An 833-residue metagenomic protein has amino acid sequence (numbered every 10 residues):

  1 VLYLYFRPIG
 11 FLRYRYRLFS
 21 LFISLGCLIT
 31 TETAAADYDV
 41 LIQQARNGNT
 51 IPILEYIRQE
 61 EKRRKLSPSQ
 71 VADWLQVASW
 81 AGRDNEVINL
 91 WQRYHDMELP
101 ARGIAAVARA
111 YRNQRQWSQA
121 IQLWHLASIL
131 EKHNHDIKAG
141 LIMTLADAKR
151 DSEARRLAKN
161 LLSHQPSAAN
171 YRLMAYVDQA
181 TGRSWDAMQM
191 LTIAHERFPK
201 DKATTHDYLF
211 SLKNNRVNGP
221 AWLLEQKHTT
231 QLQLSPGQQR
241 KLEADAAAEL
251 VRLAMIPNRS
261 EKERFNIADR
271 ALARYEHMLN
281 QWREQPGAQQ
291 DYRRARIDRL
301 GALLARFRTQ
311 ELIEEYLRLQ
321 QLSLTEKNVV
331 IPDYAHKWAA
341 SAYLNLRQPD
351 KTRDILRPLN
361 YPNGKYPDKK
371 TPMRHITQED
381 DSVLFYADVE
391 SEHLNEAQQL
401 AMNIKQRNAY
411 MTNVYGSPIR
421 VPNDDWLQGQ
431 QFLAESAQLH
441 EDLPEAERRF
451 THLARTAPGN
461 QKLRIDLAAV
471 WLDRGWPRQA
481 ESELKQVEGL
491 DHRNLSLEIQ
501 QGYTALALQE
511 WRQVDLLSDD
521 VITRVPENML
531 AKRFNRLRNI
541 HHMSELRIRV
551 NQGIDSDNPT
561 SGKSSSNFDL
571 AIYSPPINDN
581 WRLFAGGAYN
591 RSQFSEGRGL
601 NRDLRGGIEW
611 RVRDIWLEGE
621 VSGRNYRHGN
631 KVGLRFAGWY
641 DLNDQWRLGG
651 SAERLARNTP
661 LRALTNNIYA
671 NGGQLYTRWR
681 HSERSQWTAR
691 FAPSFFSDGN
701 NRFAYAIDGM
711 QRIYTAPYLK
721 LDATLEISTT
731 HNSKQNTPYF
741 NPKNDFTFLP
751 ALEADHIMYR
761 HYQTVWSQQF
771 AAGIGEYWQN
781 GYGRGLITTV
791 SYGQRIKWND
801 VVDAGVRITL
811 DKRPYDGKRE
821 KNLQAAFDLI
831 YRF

Functional and structural regions predicted by a protein language model:
V1-Y14: N-terminal secretory signal peptides that target proteins for export/translocation
S20-L28: Bacterial N-terminal signal peptides
E32-W74, W80, N89: N-terminal leader/linker segments that initiate helical-solenoid repeat arrays
D39-V40, D73, A106, Q122 (+1 more regions): Positions in alpha-helical segments
G48, N89, R102, Q122 (+6 more regions): Gram-negative and organellar
K65-R115, H125: Post-signal peptide N-terminal segment of secreted/secretory-pathway proteins
